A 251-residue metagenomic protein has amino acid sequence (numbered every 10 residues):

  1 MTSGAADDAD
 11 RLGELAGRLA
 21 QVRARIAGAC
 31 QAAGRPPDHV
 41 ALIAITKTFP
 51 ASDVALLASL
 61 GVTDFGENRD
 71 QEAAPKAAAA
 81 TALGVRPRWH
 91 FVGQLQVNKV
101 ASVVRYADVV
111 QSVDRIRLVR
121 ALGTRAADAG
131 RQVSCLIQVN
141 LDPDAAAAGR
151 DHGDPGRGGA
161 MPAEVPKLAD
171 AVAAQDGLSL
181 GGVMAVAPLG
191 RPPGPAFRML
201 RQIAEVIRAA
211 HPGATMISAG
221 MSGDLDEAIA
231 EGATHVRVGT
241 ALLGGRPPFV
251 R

Functional and structural regions predicted by a protein language model:
T2-G223, I229-E231, L243-G245: Conserved alpha/beta-domain cores
A233-R251: Gly/Pro- and small hydrophobic-enriched strand-loop and loop-to-helix capping segments that sit at the rims
